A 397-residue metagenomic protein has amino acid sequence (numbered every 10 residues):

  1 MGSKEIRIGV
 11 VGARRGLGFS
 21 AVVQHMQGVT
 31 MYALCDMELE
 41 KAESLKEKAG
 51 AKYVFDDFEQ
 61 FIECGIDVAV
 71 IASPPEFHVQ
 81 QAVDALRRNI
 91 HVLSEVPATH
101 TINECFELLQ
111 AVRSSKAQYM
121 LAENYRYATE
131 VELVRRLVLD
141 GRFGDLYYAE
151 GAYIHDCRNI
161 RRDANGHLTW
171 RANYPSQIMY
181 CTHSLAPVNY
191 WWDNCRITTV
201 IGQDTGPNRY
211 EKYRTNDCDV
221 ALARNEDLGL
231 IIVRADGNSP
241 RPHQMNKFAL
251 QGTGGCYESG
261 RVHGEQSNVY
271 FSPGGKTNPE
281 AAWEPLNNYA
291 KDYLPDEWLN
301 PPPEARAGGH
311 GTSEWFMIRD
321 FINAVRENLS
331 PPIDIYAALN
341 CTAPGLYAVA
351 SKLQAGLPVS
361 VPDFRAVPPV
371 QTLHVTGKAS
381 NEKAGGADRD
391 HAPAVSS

Functional and structural regions predicted by a protein language model:
M1-A49: N-terminal Rossmann-like dinucleotide-binding module
R14, Q118, Y125-R214, D219-A221: Predominantly a Rossmann-like dinucleotide-binding segment in NAD(P)-dependent oxidoreductases
A51-F58: Conserved SAM-binding strand-loop segment of SAM-dependent methyltransferases
I66-V68, P74-P75, V79-R126, G141: Beta-strand-loop-alpha-helix segment that lines the small-molecule cofactor/substrate pocket of alpha/beta enzymes
N89, K116, G141, L228 (+2 more regions): Glycine-centered short loops/turns at secondary-structure junctions
A117, G144-Y148, S351-V367, K378-A394: C-terminal capping/lid region of NAD(P)-dependent oxidoreductase domains
N124, R224-N225, G254-I333, P369-S397: C-terminal glycine/acidic-rich active-site capping loop/insertion
A221-L228, L250-G252: Active-site beta-strand termini and strand-to-loop segments that position acidic
